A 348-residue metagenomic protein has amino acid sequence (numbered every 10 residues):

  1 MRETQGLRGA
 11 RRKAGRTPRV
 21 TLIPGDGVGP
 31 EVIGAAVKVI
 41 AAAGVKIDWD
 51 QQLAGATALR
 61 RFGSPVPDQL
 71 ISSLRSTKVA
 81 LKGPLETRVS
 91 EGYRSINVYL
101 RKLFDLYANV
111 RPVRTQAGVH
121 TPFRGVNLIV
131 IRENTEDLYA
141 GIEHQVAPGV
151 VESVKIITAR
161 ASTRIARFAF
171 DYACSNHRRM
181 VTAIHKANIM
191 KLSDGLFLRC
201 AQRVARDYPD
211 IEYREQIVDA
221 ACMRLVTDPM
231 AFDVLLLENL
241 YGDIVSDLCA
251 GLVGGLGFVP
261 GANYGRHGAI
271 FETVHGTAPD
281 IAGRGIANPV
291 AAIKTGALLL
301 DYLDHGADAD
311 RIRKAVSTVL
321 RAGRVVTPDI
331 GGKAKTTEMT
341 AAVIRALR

Functional and structural regions predicted by a protein language model:
E3, A58-L59, R224-T327: Glycine-rich phosphate/nucleotide-binding loop
R19-G25, A80-P84, V181-A187, K294-D301: Short glycine-rich or small-residue beta-strand-to-loop segments that form or flank ligand, phosphate, metal/Fe-S
T21-A42, A147-D219, A231-D233: Glycine-rich phosphate/diphosphate-binding loop of Rossmann-like nucleotide-binding domains
D26-G29, K78, I131, A169 (+5 more regions): Buried hydrophobic positions in well-ordered alpha/beta secondary-structure cores of metabolic enzymes
A36, I40, A201, A292-L300 (+1 more regions): Buried hydrophobic packing segments
K46-Q69, L225: N-terminal beta-loop-helix "entrance" segment that forms/cooperates in small-molecule cofactor or anionic ligand
I47-Q51, N176-H185, Y208-Q216, H305-R313 (+1 more regions): Flexible, glycine/charged-enriched surface loops at secondary-structure junctions
R60-K155, L240: N-terminal glycine-rich phosphate/adenylate-binding segment common to multiple enzyme folds
